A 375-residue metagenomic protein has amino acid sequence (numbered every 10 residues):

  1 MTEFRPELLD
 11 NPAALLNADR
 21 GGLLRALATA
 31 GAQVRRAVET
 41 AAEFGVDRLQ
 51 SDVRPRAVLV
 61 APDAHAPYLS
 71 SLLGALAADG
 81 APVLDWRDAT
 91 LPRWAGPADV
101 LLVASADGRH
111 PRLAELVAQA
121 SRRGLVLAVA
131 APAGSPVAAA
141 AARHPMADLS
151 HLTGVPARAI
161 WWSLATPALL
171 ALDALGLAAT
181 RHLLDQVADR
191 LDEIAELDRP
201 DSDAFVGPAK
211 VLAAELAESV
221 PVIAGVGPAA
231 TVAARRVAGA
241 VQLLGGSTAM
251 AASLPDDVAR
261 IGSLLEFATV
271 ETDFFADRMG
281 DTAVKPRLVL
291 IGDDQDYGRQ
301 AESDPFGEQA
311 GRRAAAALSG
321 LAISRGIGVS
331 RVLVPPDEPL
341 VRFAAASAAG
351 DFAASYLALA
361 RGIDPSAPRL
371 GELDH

Functional and structural regions predicted by a protein language model:
E3-L24, A30: Generic N-terminal amphipathic, Lys/Arg-enriched alpha-helix
D19-T29, R36-R48, V53, D173-A283: Active-site phosphate/pyrophosphate-binding segments
S51-A195, G292-Q295, A301-F306, R312 (+1 more regions): Glycine-rich phosphate-binding loops that contact phosphosugars or nucleotide phosphates
V53, D364-H375: Short, small/acidic-rich helices and loops at N termini and domain boundaries of DNA replication/processing enzymes
L72-L84, G239-M250, G320-G326: Short helix-loop-beta junction
V83-A89, A130-A131, L152, S247-A259 (+1 more regions): A generic structural motif
S135-M146, R260-L264, L340-A344: Glycine-rich, charge-decorated loop segments at or immediately adjacent to ligand/cofactor-binding or catalytic sites
V284-F343, S347-G350: C-terminal hydrophobic structural anchor segments that stabilize assembly/packing rather than catalytic chemistry
